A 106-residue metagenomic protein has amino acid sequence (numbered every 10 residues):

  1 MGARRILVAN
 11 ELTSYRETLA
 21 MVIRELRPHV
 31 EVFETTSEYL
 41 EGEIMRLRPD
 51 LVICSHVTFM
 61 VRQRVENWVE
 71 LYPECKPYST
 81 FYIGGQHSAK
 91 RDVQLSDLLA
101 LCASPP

Functional and structural regions predicted by a protein language model:
R4-T13, L19: Conserved acidic segment of CheY-like receiver
E17, M21, G42: Alpha-helical elements of the RecA-like P-loop NTPase motor core of helicases
M21-V30: Short helix-loop-beta junction
T35-L51: Acidic, metal-coordinating helix/loop segments flanking the phosphotransfer/catalytic sites of two-component signaling
S37-E38, C54-F59, P73-P77: Short, polar loop motifs at secondary-structure junctions
I44-R46, F59-E66, Y78-Y82: Short loop/helix-cap segments at secondary-structure boundaries that form the rim of catalytic
W68-P106: Ser/Thr/Gly-rich flexible loops in soluble cytosolic domains mediating phosphotransfer, phosphorylation
